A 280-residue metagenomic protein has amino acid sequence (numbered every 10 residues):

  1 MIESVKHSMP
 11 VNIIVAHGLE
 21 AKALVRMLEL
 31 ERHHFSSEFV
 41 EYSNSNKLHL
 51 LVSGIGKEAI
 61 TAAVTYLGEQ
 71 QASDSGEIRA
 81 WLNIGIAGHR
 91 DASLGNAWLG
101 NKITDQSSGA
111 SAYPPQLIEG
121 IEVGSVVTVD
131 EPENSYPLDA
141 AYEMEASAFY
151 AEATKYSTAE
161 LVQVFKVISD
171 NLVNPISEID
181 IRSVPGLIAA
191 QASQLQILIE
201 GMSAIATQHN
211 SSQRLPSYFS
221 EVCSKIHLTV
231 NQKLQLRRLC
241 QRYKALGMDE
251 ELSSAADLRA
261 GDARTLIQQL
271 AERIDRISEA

Functional and structural regions predicted by a protein language model:
I2-N12, N46-L48, R79: Extreme N-terminal starter segment of soluble prokaryotic enzymes
H7-R32: N-terminal beta1-alpha1 ligand-phosphate binding loop
F35-A280: Glycine-rich phosphate- or other oxyanion-binding loops that anchor nucleotides, phosphorylated ligands
